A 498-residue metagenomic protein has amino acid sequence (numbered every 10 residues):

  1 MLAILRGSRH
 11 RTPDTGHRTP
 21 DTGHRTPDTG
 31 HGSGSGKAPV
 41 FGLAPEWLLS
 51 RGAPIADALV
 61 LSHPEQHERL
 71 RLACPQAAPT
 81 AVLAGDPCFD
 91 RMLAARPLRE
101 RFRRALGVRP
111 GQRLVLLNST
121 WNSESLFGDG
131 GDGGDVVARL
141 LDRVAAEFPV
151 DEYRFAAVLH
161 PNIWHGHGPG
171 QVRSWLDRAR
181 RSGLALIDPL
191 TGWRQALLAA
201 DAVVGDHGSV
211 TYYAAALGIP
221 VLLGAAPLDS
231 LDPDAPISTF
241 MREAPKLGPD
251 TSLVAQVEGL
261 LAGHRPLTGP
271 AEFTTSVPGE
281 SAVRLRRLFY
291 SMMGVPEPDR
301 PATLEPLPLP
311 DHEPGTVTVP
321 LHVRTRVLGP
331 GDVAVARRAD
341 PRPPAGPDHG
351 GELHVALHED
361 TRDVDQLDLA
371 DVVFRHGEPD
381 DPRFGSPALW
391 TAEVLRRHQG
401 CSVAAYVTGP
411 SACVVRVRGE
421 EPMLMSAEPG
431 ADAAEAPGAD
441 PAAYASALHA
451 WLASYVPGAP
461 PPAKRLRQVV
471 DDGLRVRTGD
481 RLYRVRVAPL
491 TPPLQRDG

Functional and structural regions predicted by a protein language model:
M1, G30, D188-P233: A donor-sugar binding/catalytic signature common to diverse glycosyltransferases and related nucleotide-sugar
T12-T29: Long, intrinsically disordered low-complexity tandem-repeat segments
H31-D129: A nucleotide-sugar donor-handling region in carbohydrate enzymes
P54-L59, A199-A202, R242-A244: Short active-site oxyanion
C88-V172, V277-A282: Conserved catalytic-core segment of nucleotide-activated headgroup transferases in glycan assembly
Q171-D188: Nucleotide-activated donor-binding/catalytic signature segment of Leloir-type glycosyltransferases, i.e., the conserved
S209-F273: Catalytic binding pocket for nucleotide-activated donors in carbohydrate/polymer assembly enzymes
V254-G498: C-terminal amphipathic helix plus adjacent low-complexity, charged tail appended to glycosyltransferase catalytic
